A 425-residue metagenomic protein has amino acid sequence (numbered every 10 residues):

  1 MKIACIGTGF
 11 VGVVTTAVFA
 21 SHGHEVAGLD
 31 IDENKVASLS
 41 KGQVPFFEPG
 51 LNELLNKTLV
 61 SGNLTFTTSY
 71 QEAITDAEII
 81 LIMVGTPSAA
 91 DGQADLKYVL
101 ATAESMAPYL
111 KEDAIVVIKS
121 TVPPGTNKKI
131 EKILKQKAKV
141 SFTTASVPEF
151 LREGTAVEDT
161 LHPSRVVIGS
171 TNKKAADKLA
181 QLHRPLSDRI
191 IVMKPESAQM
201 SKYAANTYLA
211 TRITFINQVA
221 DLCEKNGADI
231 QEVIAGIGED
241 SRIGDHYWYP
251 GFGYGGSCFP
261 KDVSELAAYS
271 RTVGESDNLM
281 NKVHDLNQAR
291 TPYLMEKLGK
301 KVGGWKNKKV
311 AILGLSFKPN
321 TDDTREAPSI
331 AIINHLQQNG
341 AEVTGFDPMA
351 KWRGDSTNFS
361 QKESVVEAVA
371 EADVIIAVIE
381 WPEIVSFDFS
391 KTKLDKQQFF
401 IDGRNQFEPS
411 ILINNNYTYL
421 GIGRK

Functional and structural regions predicted by a protein language model:
M1-K425: Structural/interface elements that position substrates and couple domains in central-metabolism enzymes
